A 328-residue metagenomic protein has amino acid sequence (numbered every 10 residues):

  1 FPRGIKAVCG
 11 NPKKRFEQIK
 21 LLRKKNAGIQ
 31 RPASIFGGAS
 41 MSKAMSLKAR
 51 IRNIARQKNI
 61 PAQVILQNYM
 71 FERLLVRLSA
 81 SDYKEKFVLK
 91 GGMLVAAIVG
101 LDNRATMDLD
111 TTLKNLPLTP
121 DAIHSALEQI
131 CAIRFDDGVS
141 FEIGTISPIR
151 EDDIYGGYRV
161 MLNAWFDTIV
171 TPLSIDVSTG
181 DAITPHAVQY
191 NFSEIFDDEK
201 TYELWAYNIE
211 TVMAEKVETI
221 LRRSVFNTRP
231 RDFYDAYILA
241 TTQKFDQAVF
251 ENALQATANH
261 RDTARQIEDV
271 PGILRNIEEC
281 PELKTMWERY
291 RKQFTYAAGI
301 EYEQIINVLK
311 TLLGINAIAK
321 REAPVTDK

Functional and structural regions predicted by a protein language model:
R15-L21, R31: Cationic, low-complexity basic patches in intrinsically disordered or flexible, solvent-exposed regions
Q18, K25-N26, P120, K244: Hydrophobic alpha-helical membrane context
I35-F87, A96-A105, L109-K328: Structured mid-to-C-terminal alpha-helical surface segments
